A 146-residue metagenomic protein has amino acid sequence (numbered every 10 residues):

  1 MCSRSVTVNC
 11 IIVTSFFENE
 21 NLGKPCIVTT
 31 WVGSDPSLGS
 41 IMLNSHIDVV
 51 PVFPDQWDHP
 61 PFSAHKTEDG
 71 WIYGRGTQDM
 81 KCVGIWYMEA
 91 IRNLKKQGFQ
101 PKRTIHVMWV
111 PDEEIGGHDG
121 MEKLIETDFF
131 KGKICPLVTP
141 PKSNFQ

Functional and structural regions predicted by a protein language model:
M1-R75, K96-P101: Acidic/His- and Gly-rich active-site-bordering loop/insert found across diverse amide/peptide-bond hydrolases
W71, Q78-Q146: Acidic/histidine-rich catalytic neighborhood of metal-dependent amide-processing enzymes
